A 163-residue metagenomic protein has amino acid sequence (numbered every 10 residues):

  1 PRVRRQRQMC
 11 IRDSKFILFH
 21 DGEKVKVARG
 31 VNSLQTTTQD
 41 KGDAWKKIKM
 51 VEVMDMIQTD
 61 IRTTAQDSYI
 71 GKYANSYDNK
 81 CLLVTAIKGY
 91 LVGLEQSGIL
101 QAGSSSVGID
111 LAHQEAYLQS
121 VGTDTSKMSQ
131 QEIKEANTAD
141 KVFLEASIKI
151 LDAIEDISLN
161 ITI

Functional and structural regions predicted by a protein language model:
P1-I11: Single conserved hydrophobic/aromatic residue that forms the stacking wall/gate of nucleotide- or nucleobase-binding
K15-I163: Structured, hydrophobic secondary-structure cores that serve as assembly/anchoring elements
